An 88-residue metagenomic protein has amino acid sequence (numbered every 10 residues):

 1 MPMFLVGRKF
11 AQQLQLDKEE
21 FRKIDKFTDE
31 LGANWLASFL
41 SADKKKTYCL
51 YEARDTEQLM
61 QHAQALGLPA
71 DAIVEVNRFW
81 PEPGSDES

Functional and structural regions predicted by a protein language model:
M1-D29, L36, S41-K45, H62 (+1 more regions): Short S/T/G/P-rich N-terminal loop/turn motif that feeds into the first structured element of a domain
K9, L50-E52: Short hydrophobic/aromatic beta-strand micro-patches that form the beta-sheet surface supporting nucleotide- or nucleic
E30, R54-F79: An amphipathic, aromatic/His-enriched active-site/gating alpha helix that lines ligand/cofactor pockets
